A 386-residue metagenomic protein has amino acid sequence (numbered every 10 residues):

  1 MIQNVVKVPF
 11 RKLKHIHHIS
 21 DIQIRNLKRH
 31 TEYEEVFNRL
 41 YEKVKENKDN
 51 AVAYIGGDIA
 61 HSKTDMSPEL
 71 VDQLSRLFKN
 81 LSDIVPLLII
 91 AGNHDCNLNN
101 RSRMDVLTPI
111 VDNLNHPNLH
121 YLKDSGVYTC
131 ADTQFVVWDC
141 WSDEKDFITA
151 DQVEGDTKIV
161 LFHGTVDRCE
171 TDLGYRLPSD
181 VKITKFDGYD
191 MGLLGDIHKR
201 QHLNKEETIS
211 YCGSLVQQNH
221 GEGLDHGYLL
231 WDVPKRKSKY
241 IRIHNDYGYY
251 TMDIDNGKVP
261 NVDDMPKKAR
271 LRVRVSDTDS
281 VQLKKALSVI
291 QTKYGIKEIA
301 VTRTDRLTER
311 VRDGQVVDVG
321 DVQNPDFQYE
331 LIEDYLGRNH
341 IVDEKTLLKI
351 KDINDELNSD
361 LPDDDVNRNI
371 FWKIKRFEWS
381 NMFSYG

Functional and structural regions predicted by a protein language model:
M1-L77, D83, T149-E154: N-terminal active-site segment of His-dependent metallophosphoesterases
I2-N4, P9-K12, E46-N47, V233-F371: Accessory, non-catalytic peripheral segments of nucleic-acid enzymes
H18-S20, V52-D58, P86-N93, H120-S125 (+4 more regions): Active-site neighborhood of phospho(di)ester-bond hydrolases with catalytic His/Asp-centered motifs
S20-N26, D49-E69, V85-N100, K158 (+1 more regions): Active-site neighborhood of divalent metal-dependent phosphoester/pyrophosphate hydrolases
L27-T31, I59-L77, C96-N115, D172 (+2 more regions): Metal-dependent catalytic neighborhoods of phosphoester/phosphodiester hydrolases
L74, N80, D95-I183, C212-L215 (+2 more regions): Conserved catalytic scaffold of divalent metal-dependent phosphoesterases
D172-S238: Conserved beta-sheet core of the metallophosphoesterase superfamily
N369-G386: Pre-Walker A-like glycine/lysine-rich segment at the N-terminus of P-loop NTPase domains
